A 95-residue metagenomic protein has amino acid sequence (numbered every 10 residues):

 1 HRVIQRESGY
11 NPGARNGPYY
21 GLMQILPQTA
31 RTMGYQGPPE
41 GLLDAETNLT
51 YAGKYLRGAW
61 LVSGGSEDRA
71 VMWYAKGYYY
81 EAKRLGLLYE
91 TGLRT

Functional and structural regions predicted by a protein language model:
H1-N11, A52-G53, V71-A75: Short, functionally critical alpha-helical segments immediately adjacent to catalytic or ligand/cofactor-binding
S8-N11, T29-R31, G77-Y80: Solvent-exposed loop/turn segments at secondary-structure junctions within structured extracellular/periplasmic domains
Y10-A14, G37: A short, acidic/glycine-rich surface segment
A14-N16, R84-L85: Short, well-ordered secondary-structure micro-motifs
R15-Y19, M23, G41-L49, S63-E67: Solvent-exposed, acidic/flexible segments
P18-Y35: Substrate-binding/active-site groove segments that recognize and process beta-1,4-linked N-acetyl-hexosamine
Q36, E40-L43, G53-T95: Non-catalytic cell-wall polysaccharide-engagement segments
